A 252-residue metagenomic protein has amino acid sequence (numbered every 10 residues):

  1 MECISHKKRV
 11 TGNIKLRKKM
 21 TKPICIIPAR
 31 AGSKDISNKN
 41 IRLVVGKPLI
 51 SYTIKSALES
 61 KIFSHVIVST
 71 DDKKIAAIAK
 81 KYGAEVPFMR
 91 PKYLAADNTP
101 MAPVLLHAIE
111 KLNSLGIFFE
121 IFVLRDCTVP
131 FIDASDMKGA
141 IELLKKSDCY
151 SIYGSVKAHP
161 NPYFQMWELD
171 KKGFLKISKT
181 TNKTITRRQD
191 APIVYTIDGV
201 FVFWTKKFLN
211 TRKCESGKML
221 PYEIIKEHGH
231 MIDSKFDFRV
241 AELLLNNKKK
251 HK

Functional and structural regions predicted by a protein language model:
K8-R9, K18-K19: Polybasic, lysine-rich low-complexity intrinsically disordered segments
R17, N210, Y222-K252: Hydrophobic helical membrane-anchoring modules
K22-S69: N-terminal glycine-rich phosphate-binding loop and ensuing alpha1 helix
F63, I117-F119, K146-Y150: Short, high-confidence coil segments that cap the C-terminus of an alpha-helix and link into the following beta-strand
K74-V123, F131, S135, G139: Short phosphate-binding loop-to-helix
P103, P130-K218, E223: Conserved core of the sugar-phosphate nucleotidyltransferase
